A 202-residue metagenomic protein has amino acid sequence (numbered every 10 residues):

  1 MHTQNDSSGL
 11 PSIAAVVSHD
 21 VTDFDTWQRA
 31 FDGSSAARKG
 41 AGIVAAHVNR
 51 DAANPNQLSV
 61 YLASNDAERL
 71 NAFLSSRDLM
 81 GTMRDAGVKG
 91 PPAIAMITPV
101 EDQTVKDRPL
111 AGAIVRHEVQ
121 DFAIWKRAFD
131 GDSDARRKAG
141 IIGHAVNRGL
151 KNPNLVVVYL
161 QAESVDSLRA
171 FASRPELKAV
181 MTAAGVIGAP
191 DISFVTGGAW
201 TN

Functional and structural regions predicted by a protein language model:
M1-N202: Short S/T/G/P-rich N-terminal loop/turn motif that feeds into the first structured element of a domain
